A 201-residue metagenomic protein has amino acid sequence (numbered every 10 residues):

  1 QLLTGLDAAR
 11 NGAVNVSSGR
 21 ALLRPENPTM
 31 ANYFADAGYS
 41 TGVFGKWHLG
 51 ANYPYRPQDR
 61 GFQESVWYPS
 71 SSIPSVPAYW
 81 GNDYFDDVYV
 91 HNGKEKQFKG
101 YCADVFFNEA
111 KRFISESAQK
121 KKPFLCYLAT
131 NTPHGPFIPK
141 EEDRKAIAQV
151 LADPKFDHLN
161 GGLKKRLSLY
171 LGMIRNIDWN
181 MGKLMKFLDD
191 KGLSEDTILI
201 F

Functional and structural regions predicted by a protein language model:
Q1-F201: Formylglycine-dependent sulfatase
